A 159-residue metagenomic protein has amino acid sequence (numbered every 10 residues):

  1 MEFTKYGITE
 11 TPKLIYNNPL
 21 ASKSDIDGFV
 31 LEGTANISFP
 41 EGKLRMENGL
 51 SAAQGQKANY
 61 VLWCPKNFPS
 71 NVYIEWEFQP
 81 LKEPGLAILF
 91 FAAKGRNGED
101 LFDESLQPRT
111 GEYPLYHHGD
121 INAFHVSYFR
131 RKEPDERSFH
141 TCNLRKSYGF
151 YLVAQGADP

Functional and structural regions predicted by a protein language model:
M1-P159: Extracellular glycan-recognition regions
